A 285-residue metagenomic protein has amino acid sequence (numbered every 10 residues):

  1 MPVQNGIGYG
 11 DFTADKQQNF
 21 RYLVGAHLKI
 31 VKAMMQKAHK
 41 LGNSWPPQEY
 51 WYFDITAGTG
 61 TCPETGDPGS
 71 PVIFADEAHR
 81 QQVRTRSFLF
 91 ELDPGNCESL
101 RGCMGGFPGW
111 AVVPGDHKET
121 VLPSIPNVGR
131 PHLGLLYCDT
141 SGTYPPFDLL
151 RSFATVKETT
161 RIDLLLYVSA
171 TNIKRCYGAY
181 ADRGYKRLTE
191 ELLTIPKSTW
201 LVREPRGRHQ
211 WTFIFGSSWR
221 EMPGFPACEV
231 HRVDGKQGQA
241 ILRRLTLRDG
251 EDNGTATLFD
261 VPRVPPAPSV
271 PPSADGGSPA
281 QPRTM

Functional and structural regions predicted by a protein language model:
P2-Y9: Glycine- and acidic
G6, D15-I125: SAM cofactor-binding core of SAM-dependent methyltransferases, primarily the Rossmann-like beta-alpha-beta module
T61-E64, N96-E98, Y144-P146, N172-C176 (+1 more regions): Short catalytic/ligand-binding loop motif for oxyanion handling, primarily in non-cytosolic enzymes, centered on
S70, D148-S152, A179-Y185: Charged helix-capping and loop-helix junction motifs
H79-T85, F107-W110, T155-L165, R187-W200: Structural alpha-beta junctions
L100-F107, G178-L192: Short, aromatic/basic amphipathic alpha-helical patches
V113-Y177: Active-site segment flanking the S-adenosylmethionine/decSAM binding pocket in AdoMet-dependent transferases
R183-M285: Rossmann-like AdoMet/SAM-dependent catalytic core
